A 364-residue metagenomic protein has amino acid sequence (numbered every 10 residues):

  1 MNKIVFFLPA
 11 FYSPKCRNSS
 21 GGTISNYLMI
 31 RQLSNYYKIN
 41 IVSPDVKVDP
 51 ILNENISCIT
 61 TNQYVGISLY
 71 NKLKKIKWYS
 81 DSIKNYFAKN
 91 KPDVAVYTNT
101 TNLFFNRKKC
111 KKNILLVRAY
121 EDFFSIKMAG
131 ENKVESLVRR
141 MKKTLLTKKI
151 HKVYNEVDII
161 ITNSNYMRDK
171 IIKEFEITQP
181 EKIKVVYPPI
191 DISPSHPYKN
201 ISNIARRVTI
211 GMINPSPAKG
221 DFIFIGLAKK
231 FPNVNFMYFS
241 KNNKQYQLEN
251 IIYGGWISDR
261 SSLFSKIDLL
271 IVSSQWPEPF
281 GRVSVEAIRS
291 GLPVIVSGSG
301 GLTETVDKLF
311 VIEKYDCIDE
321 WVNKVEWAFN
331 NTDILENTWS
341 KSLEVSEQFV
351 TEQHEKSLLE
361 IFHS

Functional and structural regions predicted by a protein language model:
M1-K47, N90: N-terminal subdomain of nucleotide-sugar transferases
V5, V94, R107-R140, I161: Active-site proximal beta-strand in glycosyltransferases
L28, K84-N85, S136-I160: Membrane-proximal helix-turn-helix segments that form the acceptor-binding/catalytic region of lipid-linked
K74, D316, D333-H363: A charged, aromatic-enriched C-terminal amphipathic alpha-helix characteristic of glycosyltransferases across folds
N155-H196: Donor nucleotide-sugar binding/catalytic pocket of nucleotide-sugar-dependent glycosyltransferases
I192-P194, K199-E249, Y253: Conserved catalytic-core segment of nucleotide-activated headgroup transferases in glycan assembly
P215, L309-D319, W327-T332: Conserved acidic donor-binding segment of nucleotide-sugar-dependent glycosyltransferases
P293-V296: Short hydrophobic beta-strand element within catalytic cores of glycosyltransferases and related nucleotide-activated
